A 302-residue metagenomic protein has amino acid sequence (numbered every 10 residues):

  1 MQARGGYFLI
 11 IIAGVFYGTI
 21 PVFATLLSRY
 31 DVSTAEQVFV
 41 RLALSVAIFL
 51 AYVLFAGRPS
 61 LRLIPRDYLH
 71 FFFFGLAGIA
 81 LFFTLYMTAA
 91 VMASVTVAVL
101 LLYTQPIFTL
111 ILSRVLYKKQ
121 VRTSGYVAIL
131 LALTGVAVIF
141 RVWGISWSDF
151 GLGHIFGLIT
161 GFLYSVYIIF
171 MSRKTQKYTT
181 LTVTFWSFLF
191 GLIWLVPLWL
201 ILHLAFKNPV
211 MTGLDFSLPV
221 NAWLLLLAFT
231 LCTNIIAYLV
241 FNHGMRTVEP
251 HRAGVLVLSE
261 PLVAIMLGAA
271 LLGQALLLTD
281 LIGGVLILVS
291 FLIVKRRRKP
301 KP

Functional and structural regions predicted by a protein language model:
M1-V15, V46-F73, V115-V127, G144-L152 (+4 more regions): Membrane-interface interhelical linkers
M1-V40, S148-R173, P302: Glycine-/small-residue-enriched transmembrane alpha-helix faces in small-molecule transporters and effluxers
G14-V15, V40, F83, V97-T104 (+2 more regions): Helix-helix packing/entry segments at the starts of transmembrane helices
G18, V22, G75-A80, T84 (+7 more regions): Hydrophobic/small/kink-forming positions within alpha-helical transmembrane segments of polytopic membrane proteins
T19-P21, L50-V97, L102, V138 (+1 more regions): Specific transmembrane alpha-helical segments of multi-pass solute transporters/efflux pumps, especially DMT/EamA
R29-L81, F108, L163-F170, F185-F206 (+1 more regions): Transmembrane alpha-helices of multi-pass small-molecule transport proteins
V38, L42, V142, A222-L224 (+1 more regions): C-terminal-most transmembrane helix of multi-pass membrane proteins
P65-R66, L102, K118-V138, W147-H154 (+2 more regions): Loop-to-transmembrane alpha-helix entry segments
